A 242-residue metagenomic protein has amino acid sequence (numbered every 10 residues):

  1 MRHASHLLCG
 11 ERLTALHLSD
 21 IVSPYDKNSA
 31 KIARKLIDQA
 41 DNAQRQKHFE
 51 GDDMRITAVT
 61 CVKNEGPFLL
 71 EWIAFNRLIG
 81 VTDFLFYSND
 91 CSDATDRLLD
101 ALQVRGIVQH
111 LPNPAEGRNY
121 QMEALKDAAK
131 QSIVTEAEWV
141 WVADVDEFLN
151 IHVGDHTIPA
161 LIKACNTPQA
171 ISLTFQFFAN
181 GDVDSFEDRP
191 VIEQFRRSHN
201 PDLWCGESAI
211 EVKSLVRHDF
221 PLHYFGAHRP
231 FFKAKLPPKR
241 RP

Functional and structural regions predicted by a protein language model:
A4, C9-A74: N-proximal low-complexity "stem/linker" segments adjacent to membrane-targeting elements
H17, P24-D26, A30-R34, E123 (+1 more regions): Catalytic-site signature of metal-activated, phosphate-bearing donor transferases, centered on the GT-A/GT-A-like
L70-A74, D96-D100, H152-A164: Short alpha-helix within the catalytic core of nucleotide-sugar-dependent glycosyltransferases
A74-D83: Short, acidic, metal-binding catalytic loop of nucleotide-sugar glycosyltransferases
T82, E138, Q169: Short acidic/polar active-site loop segments enriched in Thr and Asp
T82-D90, H110-P114: Short beta-strand/loop segment that forms part of the nucleotide-sugar
N89, D144-D146: Short acidic donor-binding/metal-coordinating loop in glycosyltransferase active sites
A94-V140, N150-V153: Active-site-proximal specificity loops/subdomain of glycosyltransferases
